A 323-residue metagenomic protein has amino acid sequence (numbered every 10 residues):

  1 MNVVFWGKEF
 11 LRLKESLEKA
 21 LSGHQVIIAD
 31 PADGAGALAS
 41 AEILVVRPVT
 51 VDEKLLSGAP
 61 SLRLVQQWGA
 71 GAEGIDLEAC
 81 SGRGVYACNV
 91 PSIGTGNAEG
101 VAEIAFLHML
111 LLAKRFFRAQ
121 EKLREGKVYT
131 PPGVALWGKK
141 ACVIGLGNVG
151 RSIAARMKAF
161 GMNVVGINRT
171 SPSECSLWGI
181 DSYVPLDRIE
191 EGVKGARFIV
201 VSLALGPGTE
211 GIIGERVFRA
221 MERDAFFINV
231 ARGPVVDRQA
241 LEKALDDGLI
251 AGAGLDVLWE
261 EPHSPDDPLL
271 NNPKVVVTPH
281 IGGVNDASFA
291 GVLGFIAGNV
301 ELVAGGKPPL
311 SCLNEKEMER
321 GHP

Functional and structural regions predicted by a protein language model:
M1-I43, G161, A304, G321: N-terminal glycine-/charge-rich "phosphate-binding" loop or analogous flexible N-terminal tail
W6, R47, W68, S202-L205 (+1 more regions): Short, well-ordered coil/turn residues at beta-beta hairpins and beta-strand->alpha-helix junctions within
K14-A20, A35-L38, L55-G58, I75-G82 (+2 more regions): Short loop/helix-cap segments at secondary-structure boundaries that form the rim of catalytic
E42-Q120: Phosphate/diphosphate ligand-binding glycine-rich loop within oxidoreductases
E53-L55, S171-P268: Rossmann-like adenosine-cofactor binding region
A87, E215, D224, V230-P323: Rossmann-like dinucleotide-binding domain for NAD(H)/NADP(H)
A119-S152: Glycine-rich NAD(P)-binding loop of Rossmann-like domains
V165: Conserved beta-strand positions in the Rossmann-like core of class I SAM-dependent methyltransferases
